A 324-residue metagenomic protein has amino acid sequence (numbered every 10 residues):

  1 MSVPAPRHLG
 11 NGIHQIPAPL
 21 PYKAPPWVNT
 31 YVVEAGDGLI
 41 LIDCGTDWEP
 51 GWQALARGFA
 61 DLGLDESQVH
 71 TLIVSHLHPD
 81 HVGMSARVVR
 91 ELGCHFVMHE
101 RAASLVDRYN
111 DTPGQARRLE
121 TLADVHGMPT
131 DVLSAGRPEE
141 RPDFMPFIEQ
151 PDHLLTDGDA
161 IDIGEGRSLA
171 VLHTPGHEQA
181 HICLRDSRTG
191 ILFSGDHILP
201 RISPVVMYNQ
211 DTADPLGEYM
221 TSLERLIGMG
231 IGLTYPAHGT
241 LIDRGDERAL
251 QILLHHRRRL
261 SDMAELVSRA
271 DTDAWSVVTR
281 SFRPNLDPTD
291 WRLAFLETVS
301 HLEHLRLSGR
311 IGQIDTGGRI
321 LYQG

Functional and structural regions predicted by a protein language model:
P4-L62, E66, C183-S194, P200: Conserved beta-strand hairpin/beta-sheet module of binuclear metal-dependent hydrolase folds, prominently
N11-A18, P138-M145, E165-R167: Short Pro/Gly-enriched beta-strand edge/turn motifs at strand-loop
L39, T46-W48, E140-H153, A160 (+1 more regions): Metallo-beta-lactamase
T46-W52, G58-D162, D243: Active-site HxH/HxHxD metal-binding segment of metal-dependent hydrolases
S75-H81, H99, P175-H177, H181 (+2 more regions): Histidine-centered divalent metal-coordination motifs
R90, T174, R306: Short, contiguous alpha-helical
G93-M98, F193-G195, P288: Short hydrophobic/aromatic-enriched beta-strand-loop microsegments
D262-G324: C-terminal regulatory/interaction regions
